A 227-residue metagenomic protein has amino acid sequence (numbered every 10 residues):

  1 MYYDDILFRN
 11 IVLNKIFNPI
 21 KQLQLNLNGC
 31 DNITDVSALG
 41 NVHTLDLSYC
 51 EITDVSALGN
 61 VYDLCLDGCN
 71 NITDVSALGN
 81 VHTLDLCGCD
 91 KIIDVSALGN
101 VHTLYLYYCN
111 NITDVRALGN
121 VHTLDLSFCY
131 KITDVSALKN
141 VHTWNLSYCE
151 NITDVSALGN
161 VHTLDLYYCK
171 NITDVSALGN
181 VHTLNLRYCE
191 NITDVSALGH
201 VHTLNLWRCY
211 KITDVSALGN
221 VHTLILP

Functional and structural regions predicted by a protein language model:
M1-G29: Cullin-RING E3 adaptor/co-adaptor recruitment helices
L23-I33, N41-I52, N60-I72, N80-I92 (+7 more regions): Concave beta-strand-loop units of leucine-rich repeat
